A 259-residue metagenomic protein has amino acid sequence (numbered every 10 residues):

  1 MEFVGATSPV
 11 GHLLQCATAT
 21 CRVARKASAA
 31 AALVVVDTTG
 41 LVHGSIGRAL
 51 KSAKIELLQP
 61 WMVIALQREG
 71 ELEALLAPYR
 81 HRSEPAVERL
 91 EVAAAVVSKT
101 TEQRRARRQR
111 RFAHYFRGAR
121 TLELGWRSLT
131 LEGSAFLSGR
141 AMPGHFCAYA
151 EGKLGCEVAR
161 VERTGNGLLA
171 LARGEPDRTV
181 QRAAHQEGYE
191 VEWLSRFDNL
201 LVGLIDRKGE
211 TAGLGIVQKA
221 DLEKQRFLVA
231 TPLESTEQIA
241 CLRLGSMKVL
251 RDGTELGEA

Functional and structural regions predicted by a protein language model:
M1-V34, V42: Nucleotide-state-sensitive switch-loop elements of NTP-binding domains
V23-E88: Phosphate/Mg2+-binding loops and adjacent switch elements in nucleotide/diphosphate-handling enzyme cores
W61-A259: Preference for solvent-exposed, low-hydrophobicity sequence contexts
